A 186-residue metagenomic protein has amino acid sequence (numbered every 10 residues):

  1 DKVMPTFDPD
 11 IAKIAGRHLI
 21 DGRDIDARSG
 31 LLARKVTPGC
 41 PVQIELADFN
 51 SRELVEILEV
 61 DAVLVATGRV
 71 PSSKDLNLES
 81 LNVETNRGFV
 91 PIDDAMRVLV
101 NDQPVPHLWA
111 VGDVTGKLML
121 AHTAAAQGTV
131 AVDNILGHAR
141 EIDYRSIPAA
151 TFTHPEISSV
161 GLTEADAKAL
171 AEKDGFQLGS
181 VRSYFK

Functional and structural regions predicted by a protein language model:
D1-E56, K117-A125, D133-D166: Rossmann-like dinucleotide-binding cores of NAD(P)H-dependent redox enzymes
D21-D26, P106, D174-F176: A short helix-to-beta-strand connector/capping loop
R28-G30, E84-N86, H138-S146, E172-V181: A short alpha-helix-loop-beta-strand transition element characteristic of N-terminal alpha/beta dinucleotide-binding
G30, A47, V65-A66, V111 (+1 more regions): Generic beta-strand/beta-sheet core signal
T37, S158-K186: Structured beta-strand/loop patches that form or line metal/cofactor-binding pockets in enzymes
N50-L54, V100-V105, G175: Short, solvent-exposed loop/turn segments that connect beta-strands within catalytic domains and beta-strand-rich
L58-L136: FAD-site-proximal beta/loop scaffold in flavoenzymes
P71, E84, A150-V160, R182-K186: Flavin (FAD/FMN) cofactor-binding core of flavoprotein oxidoreductases
